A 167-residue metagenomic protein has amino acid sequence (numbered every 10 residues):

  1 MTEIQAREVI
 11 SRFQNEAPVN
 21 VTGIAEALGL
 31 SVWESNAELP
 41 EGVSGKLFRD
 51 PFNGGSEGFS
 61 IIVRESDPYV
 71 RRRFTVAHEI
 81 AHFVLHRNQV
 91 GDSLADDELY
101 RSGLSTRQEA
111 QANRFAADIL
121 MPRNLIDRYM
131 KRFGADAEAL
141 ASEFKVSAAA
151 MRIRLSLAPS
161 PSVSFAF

Functional and structural regions predicted by a protein language model:
M1-F167: Active-site hotspot residues in diverse enzymes, especially metal/ion-binding acidic/histidine motifs
